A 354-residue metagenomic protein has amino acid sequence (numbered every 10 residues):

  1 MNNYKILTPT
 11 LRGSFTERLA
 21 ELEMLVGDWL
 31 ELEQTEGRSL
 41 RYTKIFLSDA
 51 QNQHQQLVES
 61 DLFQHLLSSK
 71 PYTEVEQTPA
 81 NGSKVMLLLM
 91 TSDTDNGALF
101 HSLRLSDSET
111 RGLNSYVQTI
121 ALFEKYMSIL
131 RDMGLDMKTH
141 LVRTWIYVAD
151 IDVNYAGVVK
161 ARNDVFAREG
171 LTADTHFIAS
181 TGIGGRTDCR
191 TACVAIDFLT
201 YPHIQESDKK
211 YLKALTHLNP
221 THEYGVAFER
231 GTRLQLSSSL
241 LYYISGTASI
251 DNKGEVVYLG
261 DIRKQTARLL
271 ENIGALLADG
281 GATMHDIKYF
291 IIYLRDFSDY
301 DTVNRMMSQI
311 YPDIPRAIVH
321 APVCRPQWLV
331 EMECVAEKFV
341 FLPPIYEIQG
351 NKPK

Functional and structural regions predicted by a protein language model:
M1-K288, Y293-K354: N-terminal presequence-like segments and the immediate start of the first folded domain
